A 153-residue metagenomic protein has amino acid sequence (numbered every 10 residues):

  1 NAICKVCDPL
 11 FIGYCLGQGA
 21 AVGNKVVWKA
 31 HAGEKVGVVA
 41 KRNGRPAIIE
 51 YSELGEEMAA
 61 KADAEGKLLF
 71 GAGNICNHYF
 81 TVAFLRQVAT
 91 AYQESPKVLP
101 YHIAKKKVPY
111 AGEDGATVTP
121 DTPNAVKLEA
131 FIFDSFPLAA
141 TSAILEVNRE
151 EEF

Functional and structural regions predicted by a protein language model:
I3-C7, F11-F153: Catalytic core of tubulin tyrosine ligase-like
